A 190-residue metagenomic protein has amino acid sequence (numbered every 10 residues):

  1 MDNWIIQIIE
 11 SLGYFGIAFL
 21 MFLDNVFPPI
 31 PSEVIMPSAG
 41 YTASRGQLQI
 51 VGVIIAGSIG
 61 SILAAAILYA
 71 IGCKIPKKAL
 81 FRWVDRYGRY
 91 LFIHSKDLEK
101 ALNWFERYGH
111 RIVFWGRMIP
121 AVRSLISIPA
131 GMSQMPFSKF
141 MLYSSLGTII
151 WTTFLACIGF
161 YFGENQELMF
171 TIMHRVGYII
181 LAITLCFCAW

Functional and structural regions predicted by a protein language model:
M1-A18, R45-I128, M132-S133, E164-A182 (+1 more regions): Membrane-interfacial helix-loop-helix
A18-M36, G116: Transmembrane alpha-helix interface/packing and boundary motifs in multi-pass membrane proteins, characterized by
L23, A56-G60, L146: Small/hydrophobic positions within alpha-helical transmembrane segments of multi-pass membrane transporters
M36-S44: Short amphipathic helix-loop junctions that connect adjacent transmembrane helices in Major Facilitator Superfamily/SLC
T153-N165: Transmembrane alpha-helical segments of integral membrane proteins
